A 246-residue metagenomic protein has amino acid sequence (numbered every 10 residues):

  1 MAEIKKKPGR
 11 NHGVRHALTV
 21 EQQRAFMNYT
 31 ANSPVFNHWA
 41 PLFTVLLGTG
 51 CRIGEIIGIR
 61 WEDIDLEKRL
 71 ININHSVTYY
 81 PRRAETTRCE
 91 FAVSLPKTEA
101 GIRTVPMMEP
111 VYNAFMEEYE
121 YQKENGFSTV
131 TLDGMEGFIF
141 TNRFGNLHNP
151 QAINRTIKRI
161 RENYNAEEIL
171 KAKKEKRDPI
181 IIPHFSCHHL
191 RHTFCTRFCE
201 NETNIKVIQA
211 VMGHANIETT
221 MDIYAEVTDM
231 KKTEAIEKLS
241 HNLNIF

Functional and structural regions predicted by a protein language model:
M1-I53, I57-I59, L66-E67, T78 (+2 more regions): Basic, Lys/Arg- and aromatic-enriched nucleic-acid-binding interface segment
G9, V77-Y79, T193, M212-E237: Catalytic-site neighborhood detector that most strongly recognizes the C-terminal catalytic loop/helix of tyrosine
H12-G13, N72, P81-R82, V93-E117 (+1 more regions): C-terminal catalytic core of Y-nucleophile DNA break-rejoin enzymes
A17, H38, G48, E55-G58 (+6 more regions): Gram-positive cell-envelope targeting signals
N28-W39, V105, Y121-T131, M135-L147 (+2 more regions): Short, basic (Lys/Arg/His-rich) helix/loop patches that form interaction surfaces in the mid-to-C-terminal regions
D63-L70, T203-I223: Short, polar N-cap/turn motifs at the start of nucleic acid-interacting alpha helices
K68, H75, Y79-I102, E109-V111 (+2 more regions): C-terminal secondary-structure termini that scaffold catalytic or DNA-interacting sites
